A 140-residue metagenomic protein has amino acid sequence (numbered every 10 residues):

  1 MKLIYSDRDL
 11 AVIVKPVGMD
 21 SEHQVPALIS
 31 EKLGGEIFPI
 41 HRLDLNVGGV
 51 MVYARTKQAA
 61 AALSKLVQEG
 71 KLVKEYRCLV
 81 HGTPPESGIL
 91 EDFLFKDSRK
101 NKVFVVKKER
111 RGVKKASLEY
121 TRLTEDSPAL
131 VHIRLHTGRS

Functional and structural regions predicted by a protein language model:
M1-S117, T121-D126, L130: RNA pseudouridine synthases
L130, R139-S140: Beta-rich strand-turn-strand
